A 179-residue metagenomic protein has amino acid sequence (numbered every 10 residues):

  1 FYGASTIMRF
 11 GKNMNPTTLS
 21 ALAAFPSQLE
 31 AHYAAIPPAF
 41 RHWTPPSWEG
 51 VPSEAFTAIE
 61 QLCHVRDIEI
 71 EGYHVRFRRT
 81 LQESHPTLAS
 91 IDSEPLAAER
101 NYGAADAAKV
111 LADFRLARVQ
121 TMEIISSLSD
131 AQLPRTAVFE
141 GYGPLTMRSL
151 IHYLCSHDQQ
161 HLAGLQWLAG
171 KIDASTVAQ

Functional and structural regions predicted by a protein language model:
F1-I59, D67-Q179: Aromatic-glycine hotspot motif
